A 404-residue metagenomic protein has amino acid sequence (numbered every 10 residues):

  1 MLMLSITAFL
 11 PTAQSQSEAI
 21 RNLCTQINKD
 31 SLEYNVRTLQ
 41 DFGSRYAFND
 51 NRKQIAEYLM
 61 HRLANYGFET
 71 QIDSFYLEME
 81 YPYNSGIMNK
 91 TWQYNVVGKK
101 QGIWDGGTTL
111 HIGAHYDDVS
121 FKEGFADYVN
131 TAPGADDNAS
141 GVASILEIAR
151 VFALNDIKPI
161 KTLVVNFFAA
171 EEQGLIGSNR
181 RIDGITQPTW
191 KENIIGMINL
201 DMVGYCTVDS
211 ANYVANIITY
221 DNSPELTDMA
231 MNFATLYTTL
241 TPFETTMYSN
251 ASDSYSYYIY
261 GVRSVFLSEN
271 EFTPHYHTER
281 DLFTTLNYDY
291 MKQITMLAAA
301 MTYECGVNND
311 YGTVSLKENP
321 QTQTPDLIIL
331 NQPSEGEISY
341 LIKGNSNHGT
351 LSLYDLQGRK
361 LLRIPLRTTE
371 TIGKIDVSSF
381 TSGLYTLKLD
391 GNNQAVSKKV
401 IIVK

Functional and structural regions predicted by a protein language model:
M1-A19, S315-E318, T322, I375 (+1 more regions): Bacterial Sec-dependent N-terminal signal peptides
S15-K53, Y66, Y205, F272-L282: N-terminal capping segment at the start of a domain
L32-Q40, Q71-D73, N95-K99, T109-A114 (+8 more regions): Structural recognition of the beta-strand scaffold that forms the well-ordered cores of secreted hydrolase catalytic
Y34-Q101: A non-catalytic alpha/beta surface segment that caps or lines the substrate-entry region of metallo-dependent hydrolase
S44-A47, E69, Y76-M79, G102-D105 (+8 more regions): Solvent-exposed loop/turn segments at secondary-structure junctions within structured extracellular/periplasmic domains
I72-S74, Y205-T313: Active-site-adjacent substrate-binding region of metalloamidase/peptidase-like peptide-processing proteins
W92, V129-N222: Acidic/histidine-rich catalytic neighborhood of metal-dependent amide-processing enzymes
P320-K404: C-terminal outer-membrane/trafficking sorting elements
